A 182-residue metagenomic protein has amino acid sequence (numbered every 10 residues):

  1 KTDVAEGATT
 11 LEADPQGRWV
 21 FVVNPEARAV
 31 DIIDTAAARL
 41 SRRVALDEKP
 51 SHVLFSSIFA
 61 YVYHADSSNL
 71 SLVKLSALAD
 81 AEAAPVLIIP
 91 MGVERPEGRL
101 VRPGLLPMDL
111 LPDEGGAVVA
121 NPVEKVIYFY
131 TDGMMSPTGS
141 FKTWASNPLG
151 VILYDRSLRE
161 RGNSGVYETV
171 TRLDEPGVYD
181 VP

Functional and structural regions predicted by a protein language model:
K1-P182: Predominantly soluble domains enriched in secretory-pathway, periplasmic, or organellar proteins
